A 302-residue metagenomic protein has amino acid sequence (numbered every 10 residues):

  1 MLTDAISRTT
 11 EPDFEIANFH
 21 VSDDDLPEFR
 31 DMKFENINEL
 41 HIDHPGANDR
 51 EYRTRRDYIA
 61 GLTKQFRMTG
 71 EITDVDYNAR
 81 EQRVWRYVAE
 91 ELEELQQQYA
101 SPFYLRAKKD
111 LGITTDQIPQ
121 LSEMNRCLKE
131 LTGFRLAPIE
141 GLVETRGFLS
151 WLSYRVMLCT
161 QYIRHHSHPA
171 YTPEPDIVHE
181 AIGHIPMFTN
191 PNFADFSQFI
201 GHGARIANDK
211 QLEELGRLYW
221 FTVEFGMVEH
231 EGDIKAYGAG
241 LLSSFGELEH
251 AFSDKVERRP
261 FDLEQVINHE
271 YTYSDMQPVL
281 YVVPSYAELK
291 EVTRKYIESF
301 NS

Functional and structural regions predicted by a protein language model:
M1-H184, F188, V266, Y281-S302: The feature captures two recurrent sequence modes
N125, H202, I206-H230, I234-G238: Extended, Lys/Arg-enriched charged tracts that mediate electrostatic binding to polyanionic substrates
F134-P138, M187, P191, I206-K210 (+2 more regions): Intrinsically disordered or highly flexible coil/loop and linker segments, enriched in small and charged/polar residues
I139-V143, D195-F196, D233: Short coil/turn segments at secondary-structure boundaries
T145, W220, A239-S243: Amphipathic alpha-helical scaffolding segments
I182-I206: Beta-strand-enriched cores of mature, soluble protein domains
L241-S302: A recognition module on extended beta-rich or small alphabeta surfaces enriched in W/G with H and D/E
